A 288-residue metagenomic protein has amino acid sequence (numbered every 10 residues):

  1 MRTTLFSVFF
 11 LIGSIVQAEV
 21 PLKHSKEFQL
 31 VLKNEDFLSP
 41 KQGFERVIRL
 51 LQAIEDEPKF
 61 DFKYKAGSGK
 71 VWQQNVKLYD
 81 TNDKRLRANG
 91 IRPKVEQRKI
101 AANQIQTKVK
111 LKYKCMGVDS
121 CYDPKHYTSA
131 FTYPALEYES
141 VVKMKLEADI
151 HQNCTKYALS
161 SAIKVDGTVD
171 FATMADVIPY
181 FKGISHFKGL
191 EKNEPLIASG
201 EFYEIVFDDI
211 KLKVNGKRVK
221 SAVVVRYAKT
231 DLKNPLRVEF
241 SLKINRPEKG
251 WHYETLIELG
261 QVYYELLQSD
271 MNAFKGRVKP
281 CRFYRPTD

Functional and structural regions predicted by a protein language model:
M1-V8: Sec-dependent signal peptide recognition, specifically the positively charged N-region followed immediately by
F9-Q17: Hydrophobic h-region of N-terminal signal peptides that target proteins for export in Gram-negative bacteria
E19-D288: Phosphate-end processing signature that detects enzymes handling 5′-triphosphorylated RNA and polyphosphate
